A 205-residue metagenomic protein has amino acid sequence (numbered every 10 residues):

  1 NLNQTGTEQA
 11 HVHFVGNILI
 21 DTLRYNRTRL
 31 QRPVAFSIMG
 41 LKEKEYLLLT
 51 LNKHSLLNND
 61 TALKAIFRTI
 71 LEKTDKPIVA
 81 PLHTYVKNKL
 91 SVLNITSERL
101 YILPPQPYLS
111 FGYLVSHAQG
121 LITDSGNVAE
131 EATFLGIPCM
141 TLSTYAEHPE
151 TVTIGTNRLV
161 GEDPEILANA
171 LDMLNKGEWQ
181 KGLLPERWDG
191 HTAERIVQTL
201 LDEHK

Functional and structural regions predicted by a protein language model:
N1-K76, Y85-K205: Nucleotide-activated sugar donor-binding and catalytic core shared by glycosyltransferases and related lipid-linked
